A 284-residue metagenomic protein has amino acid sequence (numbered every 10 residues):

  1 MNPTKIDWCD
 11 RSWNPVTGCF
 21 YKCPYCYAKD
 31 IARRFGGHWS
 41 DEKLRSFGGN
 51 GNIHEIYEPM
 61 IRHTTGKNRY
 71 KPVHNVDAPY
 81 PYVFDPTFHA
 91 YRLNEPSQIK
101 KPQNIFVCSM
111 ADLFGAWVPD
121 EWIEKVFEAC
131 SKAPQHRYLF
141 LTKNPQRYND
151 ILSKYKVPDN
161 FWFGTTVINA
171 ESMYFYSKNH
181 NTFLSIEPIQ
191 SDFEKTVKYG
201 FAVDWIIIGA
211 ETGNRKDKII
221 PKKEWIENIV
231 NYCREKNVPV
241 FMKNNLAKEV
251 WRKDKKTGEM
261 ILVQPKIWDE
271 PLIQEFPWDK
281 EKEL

Functional and structural regions predicted by a protein language model:
M1-N104: N-terminal [4Fe-4S]-dependent radical SAM core
M1-R11, F35-H38, N52, Q190 (+1 more regions): Auxiliary Fe-S-binding modules of radical SAM enzymes
D7-D10, C23, D30, D41 (+12 more regions): Acidic-enriched, low-complexity/disordered segments with a strong bias for Aspartate over Glutamate
V83-K243, A247: Conserved AdoMet/S-adenosylmethionine-binding subsite of the radical SAM
